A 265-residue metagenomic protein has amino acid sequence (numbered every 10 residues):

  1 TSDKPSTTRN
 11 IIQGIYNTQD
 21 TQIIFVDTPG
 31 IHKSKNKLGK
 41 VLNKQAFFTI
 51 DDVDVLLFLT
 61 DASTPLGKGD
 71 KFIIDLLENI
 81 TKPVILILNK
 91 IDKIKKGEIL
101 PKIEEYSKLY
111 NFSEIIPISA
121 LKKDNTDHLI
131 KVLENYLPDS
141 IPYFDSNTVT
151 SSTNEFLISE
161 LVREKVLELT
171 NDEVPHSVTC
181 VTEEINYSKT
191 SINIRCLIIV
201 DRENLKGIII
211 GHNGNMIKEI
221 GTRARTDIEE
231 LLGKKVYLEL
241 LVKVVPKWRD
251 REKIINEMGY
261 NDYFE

Functional and structural regions predicted by a protein language model:
T1-G14, V26-T28, G233: Short beta-strand-centered segment that lines the nucleotide-binding/catalytic pocket of NTP-utilizing
T1-S2, I31-G39: Flexible beta-alpha connector loops of hexameric P-loop NTPases
P5-T7, P29-H32, A62-L66, I91-I94 (+5 more regions): Conserved nucleotide-binding/hydrolysis micro-motifs of P-loop NTPases
N10, G14, K44-D51, K68-D75 (+10 more regions): Solvent-exposed alpha-helical segments within well-ordered globular domains of core cellular machineries
I15-Q19, S34, T49, V53-L56 (+9 more regions): Conserved, well-folded catalytic cores of nucleic-acid-processing and energy-transducing macromolecular machines
Y16-Q22, V26, V41-I115, L169 (+1 more regions): Conserved C-terminal guanine-recognition region of P-loop GTPase G domains, centered on the G4
K82-I85, I91-F156: Canonical P-loop GTPase G-domain recognition
N154-E265: P-loop NTP-binding site
